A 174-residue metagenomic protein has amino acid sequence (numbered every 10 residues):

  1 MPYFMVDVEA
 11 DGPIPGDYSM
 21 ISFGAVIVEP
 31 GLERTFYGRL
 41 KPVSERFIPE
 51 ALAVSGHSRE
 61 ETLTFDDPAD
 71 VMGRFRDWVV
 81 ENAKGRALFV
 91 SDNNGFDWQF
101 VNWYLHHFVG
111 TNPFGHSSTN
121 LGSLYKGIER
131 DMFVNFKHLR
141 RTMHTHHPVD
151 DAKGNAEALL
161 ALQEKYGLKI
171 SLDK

Functional and structural regions predicted by a protein language model:
M1-D92, R140-T142: Conserved non-catalytic scaffold segment of RNase H-like nuclease domains
D7-E9, D97, N120, D151: Acidic active-site catalytic centers that drive phospho-/nucleotidyl reactions and related ester hydrolyses
S19-I21, W103-H106: Short, glycine/charged-enriched secondary-structure capping and boundary segments
L40-S55, R59-T62, S118-E157: Active-site-proximal helix-loop-helix substrate-binding element of RNase H-like nuclease domains
F47, P68-F75, D97-F100, Y104 (+1 more regions): Amphipathic alpha-helical interface surfaces
L88-N94, Q99-F100, Y104, V134-K174: Acidic, Mg2+-coordinating catalytic module of metal-dependent nucleases/exonucleases that use a two-metal-ion mechanism
F89-S91, H116, L121: Extended hydrophobic secondary-structure segments that form protein cores and membrane-embedded regions
L105-S118: A short alpha->loop->secondary-structure connector
